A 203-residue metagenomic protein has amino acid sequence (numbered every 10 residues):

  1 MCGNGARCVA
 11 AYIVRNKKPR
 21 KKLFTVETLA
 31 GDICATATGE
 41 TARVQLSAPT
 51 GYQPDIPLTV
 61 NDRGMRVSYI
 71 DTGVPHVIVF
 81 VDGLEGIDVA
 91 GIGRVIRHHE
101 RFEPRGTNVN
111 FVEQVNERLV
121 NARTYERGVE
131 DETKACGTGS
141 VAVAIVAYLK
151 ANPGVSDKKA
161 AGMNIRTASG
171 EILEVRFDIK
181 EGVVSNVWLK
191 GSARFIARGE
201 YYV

Functional and structural regions predicted by a protein language model:
M1-A135, A142-V203: Active-site proximal loop and beta-alpha junction motif in alpha/beta enzyme cores
